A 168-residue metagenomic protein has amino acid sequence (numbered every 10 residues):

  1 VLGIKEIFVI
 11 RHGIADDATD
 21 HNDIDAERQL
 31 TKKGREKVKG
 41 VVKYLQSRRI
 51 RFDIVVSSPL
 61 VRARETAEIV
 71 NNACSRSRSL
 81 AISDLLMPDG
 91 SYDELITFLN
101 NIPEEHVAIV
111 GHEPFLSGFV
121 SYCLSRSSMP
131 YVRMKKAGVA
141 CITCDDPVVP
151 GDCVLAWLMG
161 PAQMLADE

Functional and structural regions predicted by a protein language model:
L2-G90, P130, M134: Active-site-proximal alpha-helix that buttresses catalytic centers in soluble enzyme cores
I7, E104-G111: Generic beta-sheet signal
Y44, I69, A73, N101 (+3 more regions): Active-site catalytic microenvironments for nucleophilic, acid-base chemistry
T66-V70, L95, F119-V120: Hydrophobic packing residues within well-ordered alpha-helices of enzyme cores
M87-L99: Short alpha-helix plus adjacent loop in nuclease-associated cores
S127-V154, P161: Domain-level recognition of soluble alpha/beta enzyme cores, biased toward histidine phosphatases/phosphomutases
A162-E168: Short, cationic low-complexity segments
